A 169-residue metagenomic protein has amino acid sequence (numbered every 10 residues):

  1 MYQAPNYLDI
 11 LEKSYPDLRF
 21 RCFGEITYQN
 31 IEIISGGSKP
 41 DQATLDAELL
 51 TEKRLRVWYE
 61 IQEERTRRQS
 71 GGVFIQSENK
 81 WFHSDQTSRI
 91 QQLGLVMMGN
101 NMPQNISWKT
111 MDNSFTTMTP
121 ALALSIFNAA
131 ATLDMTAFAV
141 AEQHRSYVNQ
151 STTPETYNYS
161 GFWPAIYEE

Functional and structural regions predicted by a protein language model:
M1-E169: A preference for well-ordered globular domain cores that mediate specific macromolecular interactions or catalysis
